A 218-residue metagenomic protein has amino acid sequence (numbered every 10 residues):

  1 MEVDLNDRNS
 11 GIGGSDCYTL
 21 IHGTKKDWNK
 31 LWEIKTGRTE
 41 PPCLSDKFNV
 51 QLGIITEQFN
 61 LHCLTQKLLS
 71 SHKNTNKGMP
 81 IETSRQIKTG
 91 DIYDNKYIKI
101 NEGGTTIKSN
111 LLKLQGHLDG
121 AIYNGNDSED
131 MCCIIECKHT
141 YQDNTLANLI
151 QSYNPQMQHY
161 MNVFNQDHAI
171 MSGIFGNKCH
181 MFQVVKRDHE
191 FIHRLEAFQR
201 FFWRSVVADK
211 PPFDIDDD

Functional and structural regions predicted by a protein language model:
M1-F59: Charged, glycine-rich intrinsically disordered N-terminal tails and low-complexity linkers that flank
K30, H62, P155: Short, contiguous clusters of charged residues that form electrostatic/catalytic patches at enzyme active sites, used
G53-N74: Signature of the catalytic double-stranded beta-helix
L68, H72-V207: Nucleic-acid nuclease catalytic cores
V207-D218: Helix-loop elements that line ligand-binding/catalytic pockets
